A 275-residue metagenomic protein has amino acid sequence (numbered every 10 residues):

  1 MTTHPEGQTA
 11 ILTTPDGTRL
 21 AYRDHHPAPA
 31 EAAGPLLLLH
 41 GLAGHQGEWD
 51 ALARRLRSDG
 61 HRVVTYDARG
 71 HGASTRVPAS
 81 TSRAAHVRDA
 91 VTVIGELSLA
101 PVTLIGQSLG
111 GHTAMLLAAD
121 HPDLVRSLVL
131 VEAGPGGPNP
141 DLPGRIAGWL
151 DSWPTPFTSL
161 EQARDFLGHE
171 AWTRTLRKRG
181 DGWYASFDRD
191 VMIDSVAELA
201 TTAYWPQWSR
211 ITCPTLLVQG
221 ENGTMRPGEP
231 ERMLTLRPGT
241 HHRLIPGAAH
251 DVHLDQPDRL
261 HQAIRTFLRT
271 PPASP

Functional and structural regions predicted by a protein language model:
P15-T18, H26, D50-S58, V64-I105 (+1 more regions): Active-site loop/oxyanion-hole signature of alpha/beta-hydrolase fold enzymes
A33-G41: Short beta-strand element of the alpha/beta-hydrolase
G41-G44, S108: Active-site glycine-rich loops that stabilize anionic/oxyanionic intermediates across multiple enzyme folds
G106, G110, A114: Gly/Ala-rich beta-loop-alpha elbow adjacent to hydrolase catalytic centers
M115-A119, R126-P156: Flexible "cap/lid" loop of the alpha/beta hydrolase fold
P143, P156-Q207: Conserved alpha/beta-hydrolase catalytic His-Asp/Glu region
Y184-L236, H241: Conserved serine/cysteine hydrolase catalytic core
A248-P257, H261: Catalytic histidine-centered segment of alpha/beta-hydrolase-like enzymes
